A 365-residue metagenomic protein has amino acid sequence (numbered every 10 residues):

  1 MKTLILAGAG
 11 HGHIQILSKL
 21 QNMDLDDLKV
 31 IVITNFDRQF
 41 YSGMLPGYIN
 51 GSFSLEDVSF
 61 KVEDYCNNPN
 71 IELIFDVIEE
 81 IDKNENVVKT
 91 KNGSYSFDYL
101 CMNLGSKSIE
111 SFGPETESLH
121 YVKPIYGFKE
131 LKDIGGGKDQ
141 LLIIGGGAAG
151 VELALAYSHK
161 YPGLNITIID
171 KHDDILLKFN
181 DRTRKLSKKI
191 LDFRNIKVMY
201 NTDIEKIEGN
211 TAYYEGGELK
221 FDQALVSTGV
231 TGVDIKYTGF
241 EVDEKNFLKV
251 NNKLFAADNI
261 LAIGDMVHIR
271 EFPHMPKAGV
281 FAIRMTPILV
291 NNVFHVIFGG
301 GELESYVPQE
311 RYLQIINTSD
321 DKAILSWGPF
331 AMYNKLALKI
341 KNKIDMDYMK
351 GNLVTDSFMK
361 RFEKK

Functional and structural regions predicted by a protein language model:
M1-A7, N68-Q140, Y214, F221-S227: FAD-binding core/adjacent interface of flavoenzyme oxidoreductases
M1-N70, E152-K178: Beta1-alpha1 glycine-rich phosphate/pyrophosphate-binding loop at the start of Rossmann-like nucleotide-binding domains
K29, N70-E72, S118, N165 (+2 more regions): Conserved beta-strand segments of alpha/beta enzyme cores
L73, E80-I81, P162-N252: A Rossmann-like FAD-binding core segment of flavoenzymes
E117-K138, E218-R284, N291: FAD-site-proximal beta/loop scaffold in flavoenzymes
L131-T167: Rossmann-like NAD(P)H-binding beta-loop-alpha module
M266-T318: A conserved FAD-binding loop/helix module that cradles the flavin
S319-K365: C-terminal auxiliary extensions adjacent to catalytic cores
